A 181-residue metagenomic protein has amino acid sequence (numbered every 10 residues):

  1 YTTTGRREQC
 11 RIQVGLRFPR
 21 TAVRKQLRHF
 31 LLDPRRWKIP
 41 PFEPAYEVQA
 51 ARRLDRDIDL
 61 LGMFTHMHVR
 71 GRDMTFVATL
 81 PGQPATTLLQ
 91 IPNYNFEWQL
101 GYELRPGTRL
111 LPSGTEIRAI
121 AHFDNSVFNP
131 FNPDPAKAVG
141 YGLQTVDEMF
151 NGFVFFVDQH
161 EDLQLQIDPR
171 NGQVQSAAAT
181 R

Functional and structural regions predicted by a protein language model:
Y1-L165, R170-S176, R181: His-enriched metal-coordination microenvironments in redox/metal-binding proteins
